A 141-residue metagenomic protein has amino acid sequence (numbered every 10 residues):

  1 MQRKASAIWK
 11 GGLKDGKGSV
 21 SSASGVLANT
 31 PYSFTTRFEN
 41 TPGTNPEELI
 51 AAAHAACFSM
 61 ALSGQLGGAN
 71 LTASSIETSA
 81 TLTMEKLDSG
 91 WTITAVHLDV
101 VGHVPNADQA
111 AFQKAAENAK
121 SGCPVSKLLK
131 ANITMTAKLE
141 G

Functional and structural regions predicted by a protein language model:
M1-A52, S59-G141: Extended beta-strand/beta-hairpin segments
